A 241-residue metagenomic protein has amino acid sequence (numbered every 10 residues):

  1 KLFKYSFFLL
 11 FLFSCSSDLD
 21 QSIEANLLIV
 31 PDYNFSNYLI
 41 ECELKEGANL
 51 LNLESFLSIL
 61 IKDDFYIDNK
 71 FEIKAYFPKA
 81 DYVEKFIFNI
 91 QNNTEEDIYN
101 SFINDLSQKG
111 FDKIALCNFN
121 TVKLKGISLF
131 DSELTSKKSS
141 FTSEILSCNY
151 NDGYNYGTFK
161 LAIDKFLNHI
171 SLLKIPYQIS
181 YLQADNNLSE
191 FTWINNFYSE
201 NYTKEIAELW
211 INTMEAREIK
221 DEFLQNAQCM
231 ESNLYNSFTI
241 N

Functional and structural regions predicted by a protein language model:
K1-F8: Sec-dependent signal peptide recognition, specifically the positively charged N-region followed immediately by
F13-S14: C-terminal motif of bacterial Sec signal peptides marking the signal peptidase cleavage site
S17-A216, Q225-N241: Short S/T/G/P-rich N-terminal loop/turn motif that feeds into the first structured element of a domain
